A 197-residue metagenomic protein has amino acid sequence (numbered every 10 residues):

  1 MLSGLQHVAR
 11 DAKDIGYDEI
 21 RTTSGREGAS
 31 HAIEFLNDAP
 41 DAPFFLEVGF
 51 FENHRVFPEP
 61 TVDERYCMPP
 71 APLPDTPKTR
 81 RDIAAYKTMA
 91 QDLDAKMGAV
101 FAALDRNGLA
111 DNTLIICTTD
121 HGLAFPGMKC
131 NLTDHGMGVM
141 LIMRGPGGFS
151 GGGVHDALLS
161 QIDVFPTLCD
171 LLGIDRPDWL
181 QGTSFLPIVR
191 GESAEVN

Functional and structural regions predicted by a protein language model:
M1-A42: Active-site-proximal alpha/beta segments of enzymes that process anionic O-linked groups
I33-F165, C169-T183, P187, E192: Active-site-proximal cap/lid insertion segments
A194-N197: His-Asp-centered acyl/peptidyl-transfer active-site segments
